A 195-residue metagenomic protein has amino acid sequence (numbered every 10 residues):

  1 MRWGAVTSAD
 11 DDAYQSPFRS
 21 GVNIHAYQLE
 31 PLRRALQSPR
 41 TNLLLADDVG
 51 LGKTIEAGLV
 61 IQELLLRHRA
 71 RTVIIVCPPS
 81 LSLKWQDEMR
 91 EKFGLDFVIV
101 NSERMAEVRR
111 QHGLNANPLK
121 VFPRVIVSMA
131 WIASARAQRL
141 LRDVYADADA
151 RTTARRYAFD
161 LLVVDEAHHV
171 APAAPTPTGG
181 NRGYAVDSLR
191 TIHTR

Functional and structural regions predicted by a protein language model:
V6-R33, R40, T54-E56, Q62-A185: SF2 helicase/translocase NTPase motor core, specifically the RecA-like lobe 1 inter-motif segment between Walker
L44: Donor nucleotide-activated moiety binding/catalytic core segment of transferases that use nucleotide-activated donors
V49: The conserved Walker
I192-R195: Conserved helicase ATPase motor motifs in RecA-like P-loop NTPase domains
